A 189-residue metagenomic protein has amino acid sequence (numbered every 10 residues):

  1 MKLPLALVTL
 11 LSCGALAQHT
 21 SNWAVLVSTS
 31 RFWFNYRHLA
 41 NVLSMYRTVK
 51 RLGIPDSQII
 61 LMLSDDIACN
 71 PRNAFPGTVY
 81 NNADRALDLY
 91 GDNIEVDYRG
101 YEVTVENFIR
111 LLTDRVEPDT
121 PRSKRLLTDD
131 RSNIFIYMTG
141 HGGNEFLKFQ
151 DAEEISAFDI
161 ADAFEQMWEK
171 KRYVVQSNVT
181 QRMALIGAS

Functional and structural regions predicted by a protein language model:
K2-R131: Boundary/activation segment at the start of structured domains
W23-S28, Q58-L63, I134-M138, Q176-T180 (+1 more regions): Structural recognition of the beta-strand scaffold that forms the well-ordered cores of secreted hydrolase catalytic
S30-F32, G142-E145: A short, flexible beta-alpha/helix-coil linker loop
D119-R122, G143-S189: Cysteine protease catalytic core and zymogen-processing segment of caspase-like enzymes
L127-N144: Anion-binding catalytic surfaces of enzymes that hydrolyze or transfer phosphate/sulfate esters
